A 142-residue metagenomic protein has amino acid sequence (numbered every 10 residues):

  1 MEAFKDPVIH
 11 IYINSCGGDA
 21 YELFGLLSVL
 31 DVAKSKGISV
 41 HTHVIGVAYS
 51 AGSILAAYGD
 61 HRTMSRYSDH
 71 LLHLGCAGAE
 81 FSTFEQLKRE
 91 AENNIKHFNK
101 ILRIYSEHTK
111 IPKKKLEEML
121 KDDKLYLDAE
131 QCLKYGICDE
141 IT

Functional and structural regions predicted by a protein language model:
M1-P7: A short, well-ordered alpha-helical element
D6, G59-D60, C138: Short, well-ordered alpha-helix to beta-strand connector turns
V8-V32: Extended, non-globular alpha-helical segments
I9, A79-T142: Charged, glycine-interspersed solvent-exposed loop segments at helix/strand-loop junctions that cap or gate access
G17, G25, A33-A79, L120 (+1 more regions): Glycine-rich beta-to-alpha active-site loop
D19, L23, Y49, A91-F98: Solvent-exposed, acidic/flexible segments
